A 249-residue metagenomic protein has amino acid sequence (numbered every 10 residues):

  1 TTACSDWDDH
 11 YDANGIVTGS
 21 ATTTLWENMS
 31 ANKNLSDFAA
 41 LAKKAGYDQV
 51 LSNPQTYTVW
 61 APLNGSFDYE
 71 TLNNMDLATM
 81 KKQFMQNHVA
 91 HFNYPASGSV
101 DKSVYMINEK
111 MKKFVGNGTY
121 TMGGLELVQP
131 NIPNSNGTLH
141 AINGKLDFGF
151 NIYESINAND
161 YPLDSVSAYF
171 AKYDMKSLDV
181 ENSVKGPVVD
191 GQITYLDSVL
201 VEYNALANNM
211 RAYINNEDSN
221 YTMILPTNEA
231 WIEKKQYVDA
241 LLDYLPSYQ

Functional and structural regions predicted by a protein language model:
C4-Q249: Mature, structured domains of secreted/extracytosolic soluble proteins
